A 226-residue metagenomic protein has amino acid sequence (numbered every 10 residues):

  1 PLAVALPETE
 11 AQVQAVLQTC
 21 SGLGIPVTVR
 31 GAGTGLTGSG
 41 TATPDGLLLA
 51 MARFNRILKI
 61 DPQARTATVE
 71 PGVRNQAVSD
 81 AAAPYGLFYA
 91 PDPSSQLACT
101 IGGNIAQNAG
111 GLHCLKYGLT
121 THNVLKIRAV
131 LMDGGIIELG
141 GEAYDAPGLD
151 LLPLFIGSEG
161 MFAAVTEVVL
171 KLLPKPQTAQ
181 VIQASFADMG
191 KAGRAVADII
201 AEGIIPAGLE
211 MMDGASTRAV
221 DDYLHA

Functional and structural regions predicted by a protein language model:
P1-F54: Glycine-rich N-terminal segment of FAD-binding domains in flavoprotein oxidoreductases, spanning the beta-loop-helix
P1-L2, A64, P93, L224-A226: Proteins with a high burden of low-complexity, intrinsically disordered sequence enriched in S/T/G/P/A and R, requiring
T9, V27, T43, P62-Q63 (+4 more regions): Non-transmembrane, interaction-prone segments in cytosolic or luminal domains
T34-G35, Q96, D213-G214: Conserved beta-strand edge residues that scaffold enzyme active sites
S39-G40, I101, R218-A219: Short Asp/Glu-rich motifs
P44-L48, N108-A109, H225-A226: Short, hinge-like loop/turn segments at secondary-structure boundaries
R56-E210: FAD-binding subdomain of flavoenzyme oxidoreductases
A207-A226: Terminal amphipathic helices with adjacent charged low-complexity linkers/tails
